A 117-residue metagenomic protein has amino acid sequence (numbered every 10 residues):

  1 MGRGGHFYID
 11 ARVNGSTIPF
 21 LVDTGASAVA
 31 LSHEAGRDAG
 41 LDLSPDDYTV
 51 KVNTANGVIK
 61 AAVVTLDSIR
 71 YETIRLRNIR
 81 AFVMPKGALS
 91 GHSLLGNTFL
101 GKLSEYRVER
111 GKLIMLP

Functional and structural regions predicted by a protein language model:
M1-P19, T24-P117: Pepsin/retropepsin-fold aspartyl endopeptidases
